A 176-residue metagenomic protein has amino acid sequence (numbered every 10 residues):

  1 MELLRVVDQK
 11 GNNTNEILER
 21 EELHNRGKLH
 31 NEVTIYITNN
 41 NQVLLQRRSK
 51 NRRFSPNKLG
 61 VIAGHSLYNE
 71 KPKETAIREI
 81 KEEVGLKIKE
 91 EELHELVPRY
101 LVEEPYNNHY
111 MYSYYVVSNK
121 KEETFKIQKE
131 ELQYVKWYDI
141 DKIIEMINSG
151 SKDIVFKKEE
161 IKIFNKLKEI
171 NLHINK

Functional and structural regions predicted by a protein language model:
M1-T34, T38: Acidic, metal-coordinating catalytic segment for phosphate/diphosphate chemistry, firing primarily on the Nudix
E16, Q46, L96-P98: Residue-level detector of high-confidence beta-strand sites
E32-H65: A glycine-rich, hydrophobic loop/mini-helix early in the fold
N39, E90, S118-K120: Non-catalytic surface loops within mature trypsin-like serine protease
L45, V61-E95: The catalytic Nudix box helix
P56-N57, Y68, V97-L101, P105-S113 (+1 more regions): Nudix hydrolase/Nudix homology domain
